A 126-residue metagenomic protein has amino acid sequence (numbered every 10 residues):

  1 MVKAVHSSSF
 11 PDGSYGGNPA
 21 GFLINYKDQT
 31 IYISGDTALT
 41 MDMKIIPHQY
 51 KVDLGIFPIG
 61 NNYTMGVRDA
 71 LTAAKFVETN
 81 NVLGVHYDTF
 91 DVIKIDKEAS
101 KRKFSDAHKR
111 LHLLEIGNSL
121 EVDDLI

Functional and structural regions predicted by a protein language model:
M1-Y50, I116-I126: Core dinuclear metal-dependent hydrolase active-site scaffold
K3-V5, L54-I56, L83, H112: Hydrophobic/aromatic beta-strand patches that form the interior of the parallel beta-sheet core in alpha/beta enzyme
I24-E78, V85-D91: Metallo-beta-lactamase
L71-I126: Binuclear metal-ion centers of metallo-dependent hydrolases, dominated by the metallo-beta-lactamase
